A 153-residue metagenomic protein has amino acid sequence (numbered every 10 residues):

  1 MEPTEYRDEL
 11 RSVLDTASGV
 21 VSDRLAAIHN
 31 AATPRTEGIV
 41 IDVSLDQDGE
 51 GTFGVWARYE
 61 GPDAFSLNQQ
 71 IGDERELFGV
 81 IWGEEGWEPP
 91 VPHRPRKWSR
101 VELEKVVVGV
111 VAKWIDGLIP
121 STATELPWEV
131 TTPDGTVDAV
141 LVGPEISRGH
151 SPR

Functional and structural regions predicted by a protein language model:
M1-E37, L45: N-terminal domain-onset segments
M1-S12, A32, V101-R153: Acidic, proline/glycine-rich low-complexity IDRs
V21, I41, A57, W128-V130: Generic structural hydrophobic/aromatic packing signal, biased to beta-strands
A27-N68: Amphipathic, interaction-prone secondary-structure segments
R58-A64, E76, S147-H150: Short, low-complexity, polar/charged sequence segments that are solvent-exposed and flexible
A64-P127: Amphipathic protein-protein interaction modules
